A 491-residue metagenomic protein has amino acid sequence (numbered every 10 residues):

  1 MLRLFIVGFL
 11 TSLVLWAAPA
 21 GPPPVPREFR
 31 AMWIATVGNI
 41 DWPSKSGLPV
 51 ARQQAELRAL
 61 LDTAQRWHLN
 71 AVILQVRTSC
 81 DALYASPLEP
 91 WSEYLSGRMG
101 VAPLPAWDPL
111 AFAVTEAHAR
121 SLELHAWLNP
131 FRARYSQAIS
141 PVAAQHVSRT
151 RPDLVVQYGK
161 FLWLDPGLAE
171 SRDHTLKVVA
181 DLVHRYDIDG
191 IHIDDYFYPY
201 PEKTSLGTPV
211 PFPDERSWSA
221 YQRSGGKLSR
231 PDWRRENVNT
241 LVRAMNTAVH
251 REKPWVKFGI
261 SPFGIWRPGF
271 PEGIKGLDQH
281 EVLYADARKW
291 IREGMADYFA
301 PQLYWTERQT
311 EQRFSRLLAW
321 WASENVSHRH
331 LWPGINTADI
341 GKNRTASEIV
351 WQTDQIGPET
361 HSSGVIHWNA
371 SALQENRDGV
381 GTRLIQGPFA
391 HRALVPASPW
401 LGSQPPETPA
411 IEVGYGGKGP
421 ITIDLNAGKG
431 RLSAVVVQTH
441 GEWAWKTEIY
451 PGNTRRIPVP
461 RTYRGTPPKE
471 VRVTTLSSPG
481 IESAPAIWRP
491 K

Functional and structural regions predicted by a protein language model:
R27, A35-A55, A126, F131-R185 (+1 more regions): Active-site-adjacent "subsite" loops/lids of carbohydrate-active enzymes
A55-D81, R185-D189, M295-A296: Catalytic domains of carbohydrate-active enzymes, especially glycoside hydrolases
W67-P105: Aromatic-lined carbohydrate-binding/catalytic grooves of carbohydrate-active enzymes
A82-G97, R132-Y158, D195-S224, F270-D278: Aromatic- and acidic-residue-enriched segments that line the glycan-binding/catalytic groove of carbohydrate-active
E170, H174-V178, H184-R185, D189-I193 (+2 more regions): Active-site neighborhood of glycoside hydrolase catalytic domains
Y284-R288, R292-T310, W321-W400: Substrate-binding cleft of secreted/luminal carbohydrate-active enzymes
G419-G430: Conserved aromatic anchor
R461-S483: Beta-strand-rich modules
